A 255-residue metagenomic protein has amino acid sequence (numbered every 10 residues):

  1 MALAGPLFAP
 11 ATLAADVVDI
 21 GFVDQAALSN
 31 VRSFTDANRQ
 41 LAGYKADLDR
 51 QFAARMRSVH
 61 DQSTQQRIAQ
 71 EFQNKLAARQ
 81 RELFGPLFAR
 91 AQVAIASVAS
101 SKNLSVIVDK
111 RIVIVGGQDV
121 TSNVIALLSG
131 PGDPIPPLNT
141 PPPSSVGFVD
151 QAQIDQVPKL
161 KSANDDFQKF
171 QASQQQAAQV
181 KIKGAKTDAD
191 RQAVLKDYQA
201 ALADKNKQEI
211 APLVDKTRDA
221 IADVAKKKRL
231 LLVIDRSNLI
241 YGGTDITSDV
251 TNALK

Functional and structural regions predicted by a protein language model:
M1-P6: Bacterial N-terminal signal peptides
A9-P10: N-terminal signal peptide c-region/cleavage motif recognized by signal peptidases
L13-K255: Amphipathic, charged alpha-helical segments and their helix-to-coil junctions in extracytoplasmic/peripheral assemblies
